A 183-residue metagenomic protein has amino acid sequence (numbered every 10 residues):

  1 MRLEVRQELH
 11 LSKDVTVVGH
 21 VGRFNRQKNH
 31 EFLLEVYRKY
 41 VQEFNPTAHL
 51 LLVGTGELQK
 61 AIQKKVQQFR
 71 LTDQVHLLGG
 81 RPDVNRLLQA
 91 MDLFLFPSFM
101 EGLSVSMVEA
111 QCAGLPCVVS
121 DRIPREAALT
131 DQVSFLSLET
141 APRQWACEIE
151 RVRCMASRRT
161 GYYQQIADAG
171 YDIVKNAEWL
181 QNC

Functional and structural regions predicted by a protein language model:
M1-H10: A short helix/loop element that forms part of the nucleotide-sugar donor recognition site in Leloir-type
L9, S157-C183: A charged, aromatic-enriched C-terminal amphipathic alpha-helix characteristic of glycosyltransferases across folds
T16, H20-K39, E57-Q63: A conserved mid-protein helix/loop that constitutes part of the nucleotide-sugar donor-binding site
Q63-G79: Nucleotide-activated donor-binding/catalytic signature segment of Leloir-type glycosyltransferases, i.e., the conserved
G80, F99: Aromatic "clamp/platform" in nucleotide-sugar-dependent glycosyltransferases that forms part of the donor/acceptor
P116-S120, R125: Short hydrophobic beta-strand element within catalytic cores of glycosyltransferases and related nucleotide-activated
E126-A156: Change "using UDP/GDP/dTDP sugars" to "using nucleotide sugars
